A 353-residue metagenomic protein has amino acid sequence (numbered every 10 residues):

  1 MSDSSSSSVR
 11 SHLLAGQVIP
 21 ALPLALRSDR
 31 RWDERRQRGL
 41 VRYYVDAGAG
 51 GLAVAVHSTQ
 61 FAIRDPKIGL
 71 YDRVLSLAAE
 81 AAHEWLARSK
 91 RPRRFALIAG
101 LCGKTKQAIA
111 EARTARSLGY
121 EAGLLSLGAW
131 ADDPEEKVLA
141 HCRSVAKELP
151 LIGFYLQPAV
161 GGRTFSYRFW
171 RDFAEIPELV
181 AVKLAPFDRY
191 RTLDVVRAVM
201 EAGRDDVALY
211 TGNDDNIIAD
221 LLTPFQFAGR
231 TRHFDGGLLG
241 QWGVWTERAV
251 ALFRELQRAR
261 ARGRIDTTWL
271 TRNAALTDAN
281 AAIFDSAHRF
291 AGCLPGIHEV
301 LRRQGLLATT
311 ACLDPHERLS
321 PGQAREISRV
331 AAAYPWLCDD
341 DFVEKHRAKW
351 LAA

Functional and structural regions predicted by a protein language model:
S2-Y167, D340-L351: Active-site beta->alpha loop and helix N-cap motifs at the rims of alpha/beta catalytic domains
D3-V9, I19-P23, A47, T231-A353: C-terminal alpha-helical cap/extension of soluble enzyme domains
D33-R36, L40, L70, V74 (+11 more regions): General structural feature for long, well-ordered alpha-helical segments within catalytic domains of soluble enzymes
I63, L70-Y71, H141-C142, R171 (+4 more regions): Alpha-helix boundary/capping detector
A82-S89, E201-V207, T231-R232, A308 (+1 more regions): Structural alpha-beta junctions
A122-S144, F187-V195, L222, E255 (+1 more regions): Repeat-unit-sized solenoid/scaffold elements
K147, Q157-C293: Catalytic alpha/beta core domains of metabolic enzymes, predominantly
